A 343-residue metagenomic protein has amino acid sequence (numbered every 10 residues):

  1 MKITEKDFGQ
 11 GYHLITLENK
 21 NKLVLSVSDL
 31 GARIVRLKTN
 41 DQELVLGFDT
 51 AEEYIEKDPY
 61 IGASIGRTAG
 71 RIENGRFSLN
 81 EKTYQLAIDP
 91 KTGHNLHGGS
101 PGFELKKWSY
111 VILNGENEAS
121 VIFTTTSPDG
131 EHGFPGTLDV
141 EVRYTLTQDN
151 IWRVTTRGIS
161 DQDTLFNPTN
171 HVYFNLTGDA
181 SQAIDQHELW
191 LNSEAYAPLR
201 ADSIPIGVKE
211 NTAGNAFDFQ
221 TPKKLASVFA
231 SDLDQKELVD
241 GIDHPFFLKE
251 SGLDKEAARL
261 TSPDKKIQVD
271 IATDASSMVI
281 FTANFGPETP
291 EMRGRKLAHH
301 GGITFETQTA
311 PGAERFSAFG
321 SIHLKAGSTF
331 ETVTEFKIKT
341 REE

Functional and structural regions predicted by a protein language model:
M1-E343: An exposed, glycine/acidic-rich loop-and-rim segment of catalytic or binding clefts
